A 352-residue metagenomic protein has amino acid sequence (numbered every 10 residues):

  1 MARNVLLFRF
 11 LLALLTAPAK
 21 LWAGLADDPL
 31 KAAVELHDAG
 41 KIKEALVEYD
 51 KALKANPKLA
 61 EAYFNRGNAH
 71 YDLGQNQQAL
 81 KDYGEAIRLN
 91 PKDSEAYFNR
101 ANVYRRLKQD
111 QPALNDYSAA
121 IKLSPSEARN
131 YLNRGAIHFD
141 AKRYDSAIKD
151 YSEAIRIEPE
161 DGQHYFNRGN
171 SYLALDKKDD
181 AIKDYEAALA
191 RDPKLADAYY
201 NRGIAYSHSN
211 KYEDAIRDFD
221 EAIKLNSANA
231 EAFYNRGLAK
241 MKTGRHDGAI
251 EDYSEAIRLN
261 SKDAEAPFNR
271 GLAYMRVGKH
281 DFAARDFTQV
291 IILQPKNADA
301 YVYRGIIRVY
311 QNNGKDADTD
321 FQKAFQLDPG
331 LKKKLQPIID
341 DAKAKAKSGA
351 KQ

Functional and structural regions predicted by a protein language model:
P18-E48, K54, N65, K343-K347: N-terminal leader/linker segments that initiate helical-solenoid repeat arrays
L25-D27, Y310, G314-Q352: Terminal, low-structured helical/coil segments at or just beyond the last alpha-helical repeat
L30-D38, E61-D72, E95-R106, R129-D140 (+6 more regions): Conserved alpha-helical positions within TPR/SEL1-like repeat arrays
K58, K92, S126, E160 (+5 more regions): Short coil loop/turn residues that delineate tetratricopeptide repeat
